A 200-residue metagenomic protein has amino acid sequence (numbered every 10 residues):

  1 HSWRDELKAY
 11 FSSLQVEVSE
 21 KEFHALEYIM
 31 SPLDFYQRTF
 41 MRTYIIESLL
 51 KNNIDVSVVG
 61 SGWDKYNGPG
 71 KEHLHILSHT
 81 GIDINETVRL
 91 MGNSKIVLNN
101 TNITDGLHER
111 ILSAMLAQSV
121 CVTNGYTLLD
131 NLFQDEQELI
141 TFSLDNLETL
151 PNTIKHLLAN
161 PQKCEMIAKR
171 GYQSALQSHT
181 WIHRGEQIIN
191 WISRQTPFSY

Functional and structural regions predicted by a protein language model:
H1-G92: Conserved catalytic-core segment of nucleotide-activated headgroup transferases in glycan assembly
Y36, S61-Y200: Catalytic binding pocket for nucleotide-activated donors in carbohydrate/polymer assembly enzymes
